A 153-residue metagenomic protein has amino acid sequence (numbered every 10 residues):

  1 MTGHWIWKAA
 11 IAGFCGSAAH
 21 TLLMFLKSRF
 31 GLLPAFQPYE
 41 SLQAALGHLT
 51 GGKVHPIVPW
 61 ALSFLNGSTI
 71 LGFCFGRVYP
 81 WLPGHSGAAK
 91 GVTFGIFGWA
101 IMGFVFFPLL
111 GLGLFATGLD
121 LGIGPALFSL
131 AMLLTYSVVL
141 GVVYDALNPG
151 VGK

Functional and structural regions predicted by a protein language model:
M1-K153: Juxtamembrane/disordered regions of integral membrane proteins
